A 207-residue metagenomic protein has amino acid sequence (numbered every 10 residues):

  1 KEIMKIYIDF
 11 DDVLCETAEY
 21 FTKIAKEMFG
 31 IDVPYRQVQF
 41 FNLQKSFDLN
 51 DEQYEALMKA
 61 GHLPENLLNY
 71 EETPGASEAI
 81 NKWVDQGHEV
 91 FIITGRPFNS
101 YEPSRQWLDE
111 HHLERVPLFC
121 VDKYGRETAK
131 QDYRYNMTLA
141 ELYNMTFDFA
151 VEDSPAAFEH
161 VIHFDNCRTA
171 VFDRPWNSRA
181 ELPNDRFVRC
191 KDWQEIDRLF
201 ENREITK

Functional and structural regions predicted by a protein language model:
E2-Y54: Active-site neighborhood of HAD-like aspartate-dependent phosphohydrolases
C15-A18, K23, V90, N99-P103 (+3 more regions): Short catalytic/ligand-binding loop motif for oxyanion handling, primarily in non-cytosolic enzymes, centered on
S46-L63, P117: Short, basic/glycine-rich phosphate-binding loops at helix/coil junctions that contact nucleotide phosphates
G61-I92, P97-R105: Short, acidic loop-to-helix structural element flanking the phosphoryl-transfer center in phosphate-processing enzymes
I93, V121, F172-R174: Generic beta-sheet signal
F98-V151, P155-I162: Substrate-recognition "cap/lid" segment bordering the active-site pocket of phosphatases
E110-D122, T146, L182-I205: Structural recognition of alpha->loop->beta junctions
F149-K191: Acidic, Mg2+-coordinating phosphoryl-transfer loop and its flanking beta/alpha structural elements, shared across
